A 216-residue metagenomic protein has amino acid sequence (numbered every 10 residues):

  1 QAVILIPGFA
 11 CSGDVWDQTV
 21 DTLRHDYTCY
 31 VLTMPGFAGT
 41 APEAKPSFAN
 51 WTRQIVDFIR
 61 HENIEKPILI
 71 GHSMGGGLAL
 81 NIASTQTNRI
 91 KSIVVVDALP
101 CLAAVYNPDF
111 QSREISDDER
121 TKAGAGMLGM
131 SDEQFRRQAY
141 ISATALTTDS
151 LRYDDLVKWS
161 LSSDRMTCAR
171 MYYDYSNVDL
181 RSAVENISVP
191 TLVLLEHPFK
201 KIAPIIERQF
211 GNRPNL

Functional and structural regions predicted by a protein language model:
Q1-A41: Conserved HGGG/HGGXW glycine-rich cap/lid loop of the alpha/beta-hydrolase fold
Q1-I4, R24-T28, I64-E65, K158 (+2 more regions): Alpha/beta-hydrolase fold catalytic core
C11, S73-L78: Active-site loop->helix "elbow" adjoining a glycine-rich segment at hydrolase catalytic centers
V15-D17, T40-P46, A104-N107, P204-I205: Conserved catalytic-core motifs of eukaryotic protein kinase domains, centered on the activation segment
D21, S188-L216: Conserved loop-alpha-helix segment in the C-terminal half of the alpha/beta-hydrolase fold that carries the catalytic
Y30-I70, M74, T85: Active-site loop/oxyanion-hole signature of alpha/beta-hydrolase fold enzymes
N81-S84, K91-M130: Flexible "cap/lid" loop of the alpha/beta hydrolase fold
A104-Y106, F110-R113, G126-N186: Conserved alpha/beta-hydrolase catalytic His-Asp/Glu region
